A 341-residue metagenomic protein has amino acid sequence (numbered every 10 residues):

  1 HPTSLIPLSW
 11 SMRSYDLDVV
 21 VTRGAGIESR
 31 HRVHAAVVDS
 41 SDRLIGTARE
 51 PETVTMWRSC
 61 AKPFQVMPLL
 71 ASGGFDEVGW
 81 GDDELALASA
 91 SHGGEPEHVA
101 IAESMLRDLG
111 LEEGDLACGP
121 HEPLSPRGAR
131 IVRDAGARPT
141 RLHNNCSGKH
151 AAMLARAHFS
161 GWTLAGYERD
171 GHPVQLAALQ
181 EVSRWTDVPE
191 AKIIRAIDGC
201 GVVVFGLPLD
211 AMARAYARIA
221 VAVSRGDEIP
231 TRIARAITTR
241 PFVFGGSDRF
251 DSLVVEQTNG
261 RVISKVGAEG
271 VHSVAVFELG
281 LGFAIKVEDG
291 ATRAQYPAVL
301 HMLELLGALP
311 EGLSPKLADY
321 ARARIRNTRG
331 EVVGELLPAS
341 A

Functional and structural regions predicted by a protein language model:
L5-E52: Beta-lactamase-like hydrolase cores
L5-M12, G81-K192: Active-site-adjacent helix/loop patches that line small-molecule binding or acyl-intermediate pockets
R30-A35, A151, L179, E269-H272: Short glycine-rich loop/turn motifs
A48-M56, A88-H92, A135-N144, A196-V203 (+1 more regions): A short glycine/serine-rich beta->alpha loop
W57-F75: Active-site SXXK
K62-V66, M212, G280: Residue-level preference for non-acidic, small/hydrophobic
A71-V78, G110-G114, S160-G166, H172-I193 (+2 more regions): Bacterial peptidoglycan biogenesis and beta-lactam-recognition machinery
A217-A341: Structured C-terminal helix/loop/strand segments within mature extracytoplasmic catalytic/sensor domains
